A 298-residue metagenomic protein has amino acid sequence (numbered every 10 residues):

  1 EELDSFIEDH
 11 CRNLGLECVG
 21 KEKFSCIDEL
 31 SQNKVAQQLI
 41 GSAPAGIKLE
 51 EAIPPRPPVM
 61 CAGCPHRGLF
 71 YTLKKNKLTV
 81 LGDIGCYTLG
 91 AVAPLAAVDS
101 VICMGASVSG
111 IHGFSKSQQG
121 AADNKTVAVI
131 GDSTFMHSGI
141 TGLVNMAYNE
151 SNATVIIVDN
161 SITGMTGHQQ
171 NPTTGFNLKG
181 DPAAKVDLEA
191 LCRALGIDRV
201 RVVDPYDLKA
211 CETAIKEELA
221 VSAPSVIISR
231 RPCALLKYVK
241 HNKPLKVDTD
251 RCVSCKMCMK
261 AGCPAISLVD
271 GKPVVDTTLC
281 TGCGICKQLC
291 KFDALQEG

Functional and structural regions predicted by a protein language model:
E1-A45, K243, E297-G298: Terminal amphipathic helices with adjacent charged low-complexity linkers/tails
D4-N13, E217-L268: Glycine/aspartate-rich loop-and-adjacent alpha/beta segment that forms the canonical ThDP
D4-S5, F24-D28, Y87-L89, F135-M136 (+2 more regions): Short gly/pro/ser/thr-enriched loop/turn and capping motifs at secondary-structure boundaries
D28-Q32, E50-A52, P58-H66, S133-H137 (+1 more regions): Active-site glycine- and acidic-residue-rich loops that bind and position anionic ligands or nucleotide-like cofactors
G46-V108, S117-G120: Active-site diphosphate/adenylate-binding microenvironment
A91-I228, Y238-K240: Thiamine diphosphate
K116, A122-D123, L245-S254, V274: Generic long, charged, amphipathic alpha-helical segments
V253-V274, T281, I285-G298: Iron-sulfur cluster-binding cysteine motifs and their immediate structural context in ferredoxin-like electron-transfer
